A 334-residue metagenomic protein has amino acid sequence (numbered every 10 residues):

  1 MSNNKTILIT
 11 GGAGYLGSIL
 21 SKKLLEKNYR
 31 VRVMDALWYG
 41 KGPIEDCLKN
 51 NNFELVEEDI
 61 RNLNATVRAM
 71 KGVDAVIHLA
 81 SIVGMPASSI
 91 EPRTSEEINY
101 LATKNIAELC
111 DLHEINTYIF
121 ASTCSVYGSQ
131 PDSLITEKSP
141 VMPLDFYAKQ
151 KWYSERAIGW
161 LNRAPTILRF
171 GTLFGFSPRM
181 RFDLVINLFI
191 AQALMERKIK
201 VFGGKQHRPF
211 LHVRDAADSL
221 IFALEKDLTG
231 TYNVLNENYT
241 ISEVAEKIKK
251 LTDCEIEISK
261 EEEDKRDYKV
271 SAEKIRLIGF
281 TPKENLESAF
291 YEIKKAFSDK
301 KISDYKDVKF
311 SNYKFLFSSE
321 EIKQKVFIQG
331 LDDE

Functional and structural regions predicted by a protein language model:
S2-A75: N-terminal Rossmann/SDR dinucleotide-binding element
I60-I98: NAD(P)H-binding glycine-rich loop region in Rossmannoid oxidoreductase-like domains and their noncatalytic homologs
R61, E91-N105, V141, D145 (+1 more regions): Glycine-rich NAD(P)-binding loop of the Rossmann-fold in SDR/ketoreductase-type enzymes
H78, K104-F146: Conserved Rossmann-fold NAD(P)-dependent oxidoreductase catalytic core, especially the SDR/UDP-sugar
S122-T123, E155-S177: Conserved beta-loop-beta element that borders a ligand/cofactor-binding pocket
Y127-G128, M142-F146, L168-L184: Flexible, glycine-rich beta-alpha linker
S129, M142-T166, L194: Active-site Tyr-X1-5-Lys
R197, V201-E334: C-terminal substrate-binding subdomain of Rossmann-fold SDR/epimerase-dehydratase oxidoreductases
